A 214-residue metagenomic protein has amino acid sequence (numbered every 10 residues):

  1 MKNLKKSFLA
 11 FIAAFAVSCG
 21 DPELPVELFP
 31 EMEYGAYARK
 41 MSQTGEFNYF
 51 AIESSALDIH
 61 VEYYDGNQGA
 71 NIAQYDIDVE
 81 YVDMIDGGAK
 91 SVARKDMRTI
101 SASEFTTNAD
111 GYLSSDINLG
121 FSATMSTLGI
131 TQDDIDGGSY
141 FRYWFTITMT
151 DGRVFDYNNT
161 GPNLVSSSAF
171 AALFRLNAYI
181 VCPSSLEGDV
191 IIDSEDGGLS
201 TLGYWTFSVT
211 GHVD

Functional and structural regions predicted by a protein language model:
N3-A10: Sec-dependent signal peptide recognition, specifically the positively charged N-region followed immediately by
L4, G20-W144, T148-D193, G197: Acidic/polar, low-complexity intrinsically disordered N-terminal segments immediately downstream of a Sec signal
A10-F11, T44: Intrinsically disordered, low-complexity segments enriched in polar/charged small residues
F15-S18: C-terminal motif of bacterial Sec signal peptides marking the signal peptidase cleavage site
I192-D214: Short, solvent-exposed loop/hinge segments that bridge or flank secondary-structure elements
